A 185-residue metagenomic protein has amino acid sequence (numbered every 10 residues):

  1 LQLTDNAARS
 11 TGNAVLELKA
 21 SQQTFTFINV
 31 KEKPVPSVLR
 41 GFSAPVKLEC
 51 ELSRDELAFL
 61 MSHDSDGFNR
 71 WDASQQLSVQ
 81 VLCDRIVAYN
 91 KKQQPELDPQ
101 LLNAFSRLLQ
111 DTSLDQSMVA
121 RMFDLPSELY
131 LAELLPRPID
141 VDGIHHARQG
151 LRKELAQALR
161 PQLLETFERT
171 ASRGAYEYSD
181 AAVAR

Functional and structural regions predicted by a protein language model:
L1-N13: Polar, glycine-rich mid-to-C-terminal structural blocks that act as macromolecule-binding/assembly scaffolds
T11-N29: Exposed aromatic-hydrophobic patches
I28-R185: Long, ordered, helix-rich scaffold segments
